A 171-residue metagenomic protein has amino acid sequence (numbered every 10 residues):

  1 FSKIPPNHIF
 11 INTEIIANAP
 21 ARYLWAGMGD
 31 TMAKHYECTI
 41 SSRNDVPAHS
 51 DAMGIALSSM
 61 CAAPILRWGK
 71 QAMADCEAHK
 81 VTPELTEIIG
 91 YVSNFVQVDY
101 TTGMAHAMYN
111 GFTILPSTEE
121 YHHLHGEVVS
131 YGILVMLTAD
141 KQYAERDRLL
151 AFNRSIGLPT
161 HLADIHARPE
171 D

Functional and structural regions predicted by a protein language model:
F1-G54: A glycine/threonine-rich phosphate-anchoring loop and its flanking beta-alpha core in nucleotide/phosphate-binding
F1-H8, D99-A105, D171: Short intrinsically disordered, low-complexity coil segments enriched in acidic
A17-N18, F95, I165, P169: A broad, structure-centric signal for solvent-exposed, well-ordered loop/edge residues that line or flank functional
S41, A74, Y121, H161-L162: Secondary-structure boundary/capping residues
V46-F152: Active-site segments that bind and position negatively charged phosphate/pyrophosphate groups
Q142-D171: C-terminal charged capping/lid subdomain of soluble metabolic enzymes
